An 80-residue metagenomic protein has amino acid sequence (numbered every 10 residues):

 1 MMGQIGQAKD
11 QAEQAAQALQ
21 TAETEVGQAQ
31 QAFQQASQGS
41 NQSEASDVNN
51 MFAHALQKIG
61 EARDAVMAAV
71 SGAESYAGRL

Functional and structural regions predicted by a protein language model:
M1-L80: Amphipathic alpha-helical hairpins/coiled-coils and adjacent low-complexity
